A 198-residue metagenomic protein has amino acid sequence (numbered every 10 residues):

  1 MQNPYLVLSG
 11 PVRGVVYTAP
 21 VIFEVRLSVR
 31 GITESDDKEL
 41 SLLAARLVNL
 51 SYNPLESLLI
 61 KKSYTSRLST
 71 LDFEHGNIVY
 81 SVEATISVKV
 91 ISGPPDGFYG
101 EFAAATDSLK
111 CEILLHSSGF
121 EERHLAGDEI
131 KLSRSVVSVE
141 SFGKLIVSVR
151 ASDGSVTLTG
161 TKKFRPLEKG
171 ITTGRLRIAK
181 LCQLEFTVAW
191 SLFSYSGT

Functional and structural regions predicted by a protein language model:
M1-T198: Peripheral membrane interaction modules
